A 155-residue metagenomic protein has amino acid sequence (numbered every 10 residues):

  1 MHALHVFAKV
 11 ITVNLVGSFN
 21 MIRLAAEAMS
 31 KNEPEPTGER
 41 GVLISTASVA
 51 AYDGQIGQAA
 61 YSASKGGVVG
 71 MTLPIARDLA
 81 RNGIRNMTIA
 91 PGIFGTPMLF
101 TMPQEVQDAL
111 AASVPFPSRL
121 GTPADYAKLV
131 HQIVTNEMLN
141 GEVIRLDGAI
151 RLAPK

Functional and structural regions predicted by a protein language model:
M1-I22, I44, V68: Catalytic Tyr-X3-Lys loop
I11-T12, E105-D125: Catalytic Tyr-x(3-8)-Lys segment
I22, S64, T72: Active-site helix of classical SDR
E27, A76-D78: Alpha-helical segment proximal to the catalytic Tyr-Lys
S48: Residue(s) in the substrate-gating loop at a strand-loop-helix junction that position the organic substrate next
A80-R85, L139-E142: Short, small/polar-rich loop/turn modules that mediate ligand/substrate recognition or access, typified
N86, A90-T101: Short, flexible catalytic-loop segment of classical short-chain dehydrogenase/reductase
T122-L146, R151: C-terminal substrate-recognition "lid" of short-chain dehydrogenase/reductases
